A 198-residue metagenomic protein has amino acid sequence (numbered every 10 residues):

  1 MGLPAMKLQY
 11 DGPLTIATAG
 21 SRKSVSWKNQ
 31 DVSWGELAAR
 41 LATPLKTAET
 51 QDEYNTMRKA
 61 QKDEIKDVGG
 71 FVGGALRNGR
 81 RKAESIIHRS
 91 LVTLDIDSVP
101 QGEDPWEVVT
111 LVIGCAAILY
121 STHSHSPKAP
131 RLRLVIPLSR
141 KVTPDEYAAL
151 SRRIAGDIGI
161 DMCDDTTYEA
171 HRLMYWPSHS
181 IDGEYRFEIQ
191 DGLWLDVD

Functional and structural regions predicted by a protein language model:
G2-P130, P137-A149, R153: Signature for HUH/AEP ssDNA processing cores
K7, T15-I16, E184-D191: Short, well-ordered strand-loop elements centered on a beta-strand within folded domains, enriched for acidic residues
L41, D191-D198: Long, charge-rich alpha-helical interaction segments
L94, R186, L193-L195: Metal-dependent nucleotidyl/phosphoryl-transfer cores and adjacent nucleic-acid-binding surfaces
V99, I181, G192-W194: Short, glycine-/Ser/Thr-/acidic-enriched flexible segments
S126-P127, R140-V142, C163-I189: Short, conserved secondary-structure transition motifs
D157-D161: Conserved His + Asp/Glu catalytic blocks
